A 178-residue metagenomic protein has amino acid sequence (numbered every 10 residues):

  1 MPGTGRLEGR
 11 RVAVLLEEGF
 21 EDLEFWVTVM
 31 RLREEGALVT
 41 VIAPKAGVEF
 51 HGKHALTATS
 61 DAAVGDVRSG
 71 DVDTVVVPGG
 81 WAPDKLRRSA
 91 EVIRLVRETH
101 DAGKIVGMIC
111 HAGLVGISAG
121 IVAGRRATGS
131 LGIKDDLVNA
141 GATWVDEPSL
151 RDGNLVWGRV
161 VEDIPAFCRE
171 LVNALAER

Functional and structural regions predicted by a protein language model:
M1-A102, V106, V115-G124, K134-R178: Extended, subdomain-level signal for the structured scaffold at the beginning of enzyme domains
C110: Catalytic nucleophile serine of serine hydrolases, specifically the conserved "nucleophile elbow" pentapeptide
A127: Anionic-ligand binding patches
